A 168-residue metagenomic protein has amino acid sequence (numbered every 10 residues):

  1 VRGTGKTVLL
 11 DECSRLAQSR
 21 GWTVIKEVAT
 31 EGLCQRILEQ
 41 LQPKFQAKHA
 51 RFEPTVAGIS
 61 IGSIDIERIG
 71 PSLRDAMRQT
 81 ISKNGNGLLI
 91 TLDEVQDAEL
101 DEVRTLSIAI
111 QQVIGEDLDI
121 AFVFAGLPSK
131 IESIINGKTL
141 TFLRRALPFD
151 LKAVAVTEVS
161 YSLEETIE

Functional and structural regions predicted by a protein language model:
V1-E12: Walker A/P-loop nucleotide-binding motif
G3, T30-L33, D97, L127-E132 (+1 more regions): Conserved nucleotide-binding/hydrolysis micro-motifs of P-loop NTPases
D11-G32: Conserved catalytic segments around the Walker B and adjacent sensor/switch elements of P-loop NTPase domains
R20-T23, N86, L118-I120, F142-L147: Short glycine-/polar-rich loops that comprise or flank the Walker A/P-loop and associated switch/sensor motifs
E31-C34, V56-Q79: Short glycine-rich substrate-engagement loop in P-loop NTPases that contacts/grips substrate
E67-T139: Conserved Walker B catalytic segment
N136-K152: A short helix-turn-beta junction within AAA+ P-loop NTPase domains corresponding to the substrate/partner-engaging
L151-E168: Conserved small helical "lid"/interfacial subdomain of P-loop NTPases
